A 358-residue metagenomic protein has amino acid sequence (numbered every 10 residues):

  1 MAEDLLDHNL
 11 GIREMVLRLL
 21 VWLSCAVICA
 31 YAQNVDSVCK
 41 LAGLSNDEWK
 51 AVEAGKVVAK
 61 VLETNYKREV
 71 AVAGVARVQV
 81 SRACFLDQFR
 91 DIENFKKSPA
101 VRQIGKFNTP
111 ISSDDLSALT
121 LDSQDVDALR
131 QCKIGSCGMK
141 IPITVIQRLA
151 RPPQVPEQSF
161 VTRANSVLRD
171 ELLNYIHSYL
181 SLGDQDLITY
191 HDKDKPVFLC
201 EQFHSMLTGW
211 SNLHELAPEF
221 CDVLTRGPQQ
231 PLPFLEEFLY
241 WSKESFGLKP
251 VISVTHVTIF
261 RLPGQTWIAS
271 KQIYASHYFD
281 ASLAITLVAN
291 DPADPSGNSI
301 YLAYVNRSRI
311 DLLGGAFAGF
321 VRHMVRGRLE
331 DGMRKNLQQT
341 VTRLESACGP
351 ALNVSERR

Functional and structural regions predicted by a protein language model:
M1-V16: N-terminal secretory signal peptides that target proteins for export/translocation
G11-E14, L23, V354: Intrinsically disordered/low-complexity terminal segments and short unstructured peptides
R18-A30: Bacterial N-terminal signal peptides
Q33-V78, R82-C84, D91-R358: Terminal "cap-and-tail" regions of soluble proteins that handle hydrophobic small molecules
